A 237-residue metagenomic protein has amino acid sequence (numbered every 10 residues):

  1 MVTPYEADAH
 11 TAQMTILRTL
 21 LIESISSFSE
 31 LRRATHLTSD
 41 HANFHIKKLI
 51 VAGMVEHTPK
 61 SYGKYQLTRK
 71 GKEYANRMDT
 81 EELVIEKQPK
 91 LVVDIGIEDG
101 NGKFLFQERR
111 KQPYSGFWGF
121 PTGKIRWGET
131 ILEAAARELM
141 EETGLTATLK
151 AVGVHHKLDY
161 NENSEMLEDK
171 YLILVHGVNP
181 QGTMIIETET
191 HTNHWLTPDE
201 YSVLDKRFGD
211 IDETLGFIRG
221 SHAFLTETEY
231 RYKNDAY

Functional and structural regions predicted by a protein language model:
M1-I16, D79: Short alpha-helical segments that sit at the start of domains
E6-A7, T11, T19-S39, S115 (+2 more regions): Nudix hydrolase/Nudix homology domain
H36-D40, K103-E141, L145: Conserved Nudix-box catalytic region and its N-terminal flanking loop in Nudix hydrolases and closely related
H36-V51: Short amphipathic alpha-helical interaction segments
I50-K60: A short, conserved structural fragment
K64-D94, K233-A236: Acidic, metal-coordinating catalytic segment for phosphate/diphosphate chemistry, firing primarily on the Nudix
D79-G119, A147, A151, G177-N179: N-terminal strand-loop-strand
I125-T148, H156-D210: Unchanged
